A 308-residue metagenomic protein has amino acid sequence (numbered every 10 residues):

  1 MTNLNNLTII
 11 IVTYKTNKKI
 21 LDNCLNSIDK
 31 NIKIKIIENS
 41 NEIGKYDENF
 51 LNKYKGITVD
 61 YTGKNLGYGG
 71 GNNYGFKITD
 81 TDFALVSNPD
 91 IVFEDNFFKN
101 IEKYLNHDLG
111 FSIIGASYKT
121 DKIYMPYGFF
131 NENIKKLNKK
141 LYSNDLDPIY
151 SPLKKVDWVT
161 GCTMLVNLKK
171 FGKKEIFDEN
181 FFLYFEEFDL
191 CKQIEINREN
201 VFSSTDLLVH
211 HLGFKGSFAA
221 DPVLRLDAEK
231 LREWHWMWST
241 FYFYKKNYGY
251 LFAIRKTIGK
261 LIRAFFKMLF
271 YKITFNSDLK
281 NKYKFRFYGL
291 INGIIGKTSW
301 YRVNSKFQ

Functional and structural regions predicted by a protein language model:
N6-T8, D189: Cell-envelope/extracellular polymer assembly enzymes that use nucleotide-activated donors
T13-K30: Short, well-formed alpha-helical segments that are part of the catalytic scaffolds of diverse glycosyltransferases
L25-K64: Acidic donor-binding segment of Leloir-type glycosyltransferases
T62-T79: Glycine-rich, basic loop-to-helix element that forms the pyrophosphate-binding segment of sugar-nucleotide handling
A84: Short aromatic/hydrophobic "clamp" motif used to bind/position activated sugar donors
V92-F93, F97-E175, F188: Acidic/His-rich active-site region of diverse nucleotide-sugar glycosyltransferases
D157-W158, T163, G172-S203, L207-H210: Donor nucleotide-sugar recognition loop
N200-D278: Active-site-adjacent helix/loop segment of glycosyltransferases that harbors family-specific signature motifs
